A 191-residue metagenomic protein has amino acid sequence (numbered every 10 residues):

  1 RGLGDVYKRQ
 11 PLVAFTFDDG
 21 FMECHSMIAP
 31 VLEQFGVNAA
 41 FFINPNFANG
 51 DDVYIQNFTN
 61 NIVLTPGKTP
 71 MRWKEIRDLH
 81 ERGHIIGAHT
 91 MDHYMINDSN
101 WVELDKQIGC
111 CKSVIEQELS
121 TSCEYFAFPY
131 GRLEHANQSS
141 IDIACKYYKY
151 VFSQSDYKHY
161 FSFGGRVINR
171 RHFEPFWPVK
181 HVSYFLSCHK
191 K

Functional and structural regions predicted by a protein language model:
G2-Y7: Short, small-residue-biased leader/transition segments that mark boundaries at the very start of proteins
P11-V13, E33-E134, G165-I168: Metal-dependent polysaccharide deacetylase catalytic core of the NodB/CE4 family, i.e., the active-site-bearing domain
D18-D19: Noncatalytic alpha-helical scaffolds and linker/capping helices
H25-S26, A136: Short N-terminal helix/helix-N-cap motif within the alpha/beta-hydrolase-1
A29, W73-R77, Q138-C145: Short amphipathic alpha-helical segments and helix-helix/interface helices
T90, V114-Y125, R132-V179: His/Asp/Glu-enriched short active-site or ligand-binding loop at hydrolase and phosphoryl-transfer sites
P175-K191: C-terminal terminal-structure detector
